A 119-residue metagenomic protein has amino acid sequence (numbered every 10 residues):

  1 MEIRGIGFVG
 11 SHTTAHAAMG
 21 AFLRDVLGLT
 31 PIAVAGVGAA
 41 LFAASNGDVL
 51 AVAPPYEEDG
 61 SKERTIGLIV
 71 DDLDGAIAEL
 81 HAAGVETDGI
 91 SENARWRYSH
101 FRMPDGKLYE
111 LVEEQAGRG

Functional and structural regions predicted by a protein language model:
M1-A18, R64-I66, Q115-G119: N-terminal beta-strand motif that seeds the catalytic metal site of vicinal oxygen chelate
M1-E2, H81-G119: Vicinal oxygen chelate
G7, V37-G38, R64, E86 (+1 more regions): Residue-level marker for the onset of beta-strands and adjacent loop->beta junctions in well-ordered domains
M19-V26, L80, G106: Conserved active-site tyrosine of GNAT-family acetyltransferases
G28-V34, V85-I90: Short secondary-structure junctions
L29-R64, L108-Q115: Conserved short beta-strand elements that form part of the metal-binding/catalytic scaffold of enzyme active sites
K62-G84, S91: Mid-chain, well-packed structural core segment of small domains
